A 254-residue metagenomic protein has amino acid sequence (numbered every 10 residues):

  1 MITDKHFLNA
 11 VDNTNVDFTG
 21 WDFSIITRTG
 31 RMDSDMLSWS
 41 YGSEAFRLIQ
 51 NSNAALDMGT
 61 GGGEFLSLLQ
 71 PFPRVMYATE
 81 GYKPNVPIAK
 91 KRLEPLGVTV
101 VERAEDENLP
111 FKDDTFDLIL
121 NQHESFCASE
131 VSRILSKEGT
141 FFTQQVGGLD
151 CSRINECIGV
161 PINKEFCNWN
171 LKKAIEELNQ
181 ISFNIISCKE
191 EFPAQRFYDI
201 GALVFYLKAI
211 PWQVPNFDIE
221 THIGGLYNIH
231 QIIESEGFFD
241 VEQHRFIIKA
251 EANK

Functional and structural regions predicted by a protein language model:
M1-T14: N-terminal auxiliary segments of SAM/dcSAM-dependent transferases
F18-I25, M32-A54, E64-L68: Conserved alpha-helix/loop element of class I SAM-dependent methyltransferases that forms part of the SAM/SAH-binding
A54-N108: Class I SAM-dependent methyltransferase SAM/SAH-binding core
N108-L118: A short acidic, Gly/Pro-enriched loop at the edge of an enzyme's catalytic core that lines a small-molecule cofactor
F126-F142: A short glycine-rich, Lys/Arg-flanked "PGG" loop and its adjoining helix->strand segment in the class I
G147-E165: Short, glycine-/aromatic-enriched active-site segment of Class I SAM-dependent methyltransferases
G159-K173, Q213-N216: Acceptor-substrate binding/catalytic loop of class I
N184, K189-K254: Conserved Class I S-adenosyl-L-methionine
